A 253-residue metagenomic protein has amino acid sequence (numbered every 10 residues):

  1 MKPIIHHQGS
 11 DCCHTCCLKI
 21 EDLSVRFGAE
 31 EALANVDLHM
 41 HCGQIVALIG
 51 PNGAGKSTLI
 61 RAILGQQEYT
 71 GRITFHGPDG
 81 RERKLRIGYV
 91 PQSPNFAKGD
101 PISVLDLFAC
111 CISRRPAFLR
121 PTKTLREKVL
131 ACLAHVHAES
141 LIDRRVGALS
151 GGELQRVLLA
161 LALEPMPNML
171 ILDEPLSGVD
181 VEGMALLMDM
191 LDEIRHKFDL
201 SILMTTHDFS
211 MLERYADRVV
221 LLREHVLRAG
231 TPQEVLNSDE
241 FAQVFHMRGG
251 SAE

Functional and structural regions predicted by a protein language model:
I49-P51: The feature captures the beta-strand-to-loop junction immediately N-terminal to the Walker
K123-L141: Conserved ABC ATPase "signature" region
R145-L149, E153: Conserved ABC ATPase signature
M166: Conserved catalytic motifs of ABC-family nucleotide-binding domains
L170-E174: Catalytic Walker B motif of ABC-type/P-loop ATPase nucleotide-binding domains
T206-H207: H-loop/switch region of ABC-family ATPase nucleotide-binding domains
V219-T231: H-loop (His-switch) and adjacent beta-strand-loop-beta switch element of ABC-type ATPase nucleotide-binding domains
